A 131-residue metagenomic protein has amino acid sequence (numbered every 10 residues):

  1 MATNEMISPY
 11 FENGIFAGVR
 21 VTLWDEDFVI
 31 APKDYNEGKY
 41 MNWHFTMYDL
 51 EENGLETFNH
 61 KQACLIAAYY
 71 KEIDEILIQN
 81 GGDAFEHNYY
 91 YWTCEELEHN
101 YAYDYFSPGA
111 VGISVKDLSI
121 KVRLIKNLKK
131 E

Functional and structural regions predicted by a protein language model:
M1-G54, N100-F106, K116-E131: Short, compositionally biased
N42-E56, H60-I113: An exposed tryptophan-centered "aromatic clamp" motif
